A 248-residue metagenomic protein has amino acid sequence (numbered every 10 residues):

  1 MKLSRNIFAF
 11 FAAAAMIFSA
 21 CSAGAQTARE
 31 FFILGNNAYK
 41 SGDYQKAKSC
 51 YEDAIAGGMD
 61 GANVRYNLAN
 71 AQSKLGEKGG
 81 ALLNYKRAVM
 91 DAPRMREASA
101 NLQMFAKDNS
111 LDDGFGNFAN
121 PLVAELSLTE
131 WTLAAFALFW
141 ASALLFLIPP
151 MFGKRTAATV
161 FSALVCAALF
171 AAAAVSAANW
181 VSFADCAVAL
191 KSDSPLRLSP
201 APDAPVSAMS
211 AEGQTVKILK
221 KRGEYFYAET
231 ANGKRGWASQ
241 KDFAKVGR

Functional and structural regions predicted by a protein language model:
K78, T156-S194, L198-A201, P205 (+2 more regions): Boundary regions of SH3-family modules and the immediately adjacent low-complexity/disordered segments in eukaryotic
L111-F152: Membrane-embedded alpha-helical segments of integral membrane proteins
A204-R222: Conserved beta-strand/loop element in small beta-rich adapter and peptidoglycan-binding domains
